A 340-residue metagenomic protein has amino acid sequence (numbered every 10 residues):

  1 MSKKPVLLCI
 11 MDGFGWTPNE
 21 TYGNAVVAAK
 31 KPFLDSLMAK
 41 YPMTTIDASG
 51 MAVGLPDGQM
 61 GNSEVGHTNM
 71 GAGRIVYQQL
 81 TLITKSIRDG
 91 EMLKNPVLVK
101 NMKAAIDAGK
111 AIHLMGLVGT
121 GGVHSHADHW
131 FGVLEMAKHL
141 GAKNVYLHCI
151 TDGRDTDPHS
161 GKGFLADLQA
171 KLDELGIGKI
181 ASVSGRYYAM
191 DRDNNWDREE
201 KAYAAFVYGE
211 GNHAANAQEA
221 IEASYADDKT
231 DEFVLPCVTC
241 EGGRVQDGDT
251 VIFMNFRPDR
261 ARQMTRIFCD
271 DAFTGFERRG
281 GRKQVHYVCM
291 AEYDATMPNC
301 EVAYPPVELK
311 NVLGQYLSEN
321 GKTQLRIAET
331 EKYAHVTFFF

Functional and structural regions predicted by a protein language model:
M1-S2, V245: Extracellular/periplasmic catalytic domains that process cell-envelope and extracellular macromolecules
S2-L7, G15-Y187, D197, K201 (+3 more regions): Active-site nucleophile/metal-coordination loop of metallo-enzymes that catalyze phosphate/sulfate and related
P5-D12, I252-M254: Short, hydrophobic/glycine-enriched beta-strand segments
D12, T120, R257: Conserved acidic catalytic centers in enzymes
T156-Q246, I252-M264, C269-G281: Long, well-ordered, tryptophan-enriched scaffold segments
N255, F339-F340: Short, well-ordered beta-strand micro-motif
